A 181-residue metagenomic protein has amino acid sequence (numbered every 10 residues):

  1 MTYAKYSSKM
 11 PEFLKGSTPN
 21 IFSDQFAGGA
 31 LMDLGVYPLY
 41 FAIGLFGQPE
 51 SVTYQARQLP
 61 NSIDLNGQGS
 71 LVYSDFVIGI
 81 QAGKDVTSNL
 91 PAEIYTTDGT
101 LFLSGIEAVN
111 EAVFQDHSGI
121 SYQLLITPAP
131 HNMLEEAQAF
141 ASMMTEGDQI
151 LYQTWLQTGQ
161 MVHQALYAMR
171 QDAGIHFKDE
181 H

Functional and structural regions predicted by a protein language model:
M1-V52: Predominantly a Rossmann-like dinucleotide-binding segment in NAD(P)-dependent oxidoreductases
Q25-F26, I120-L125: Short glycine/proline- and acidic residue-enriched helix-loop micro-motifs that form flexible lids or anion-recognition
V36-I43, L134-Q138, Q157-Q160, Q164: A structural signal for well-ordered alpha-helical segments within the folded catalytic domains of diverse enzymes
P38-E111, Q138-G147: Contiguous beta-strand/loop segments that form the cofactor/metal-binding neighborhood of enzyme cores
D98, H117-I120: Solvent-exposed strand-loop boundary residues in beta-sheet-rich modules
L124-Q138, T154: Active-site loop of classical SDR/Rossmann-like NAD(P)-dependent oxidoreductases, centered on the catalytic Tyr-X3-Lys
A139-H181: C-terminal helix-rich "cap/oligomerization" subdomain common to oxidoreductases
